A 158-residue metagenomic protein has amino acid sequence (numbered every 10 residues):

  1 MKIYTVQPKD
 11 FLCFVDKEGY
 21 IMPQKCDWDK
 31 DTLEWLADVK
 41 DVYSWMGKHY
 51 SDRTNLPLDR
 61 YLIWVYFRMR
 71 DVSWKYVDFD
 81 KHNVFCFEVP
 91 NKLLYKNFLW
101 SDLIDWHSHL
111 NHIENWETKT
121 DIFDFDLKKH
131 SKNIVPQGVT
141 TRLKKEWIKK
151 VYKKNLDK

Functional and structural regions predicted by a protein language model:
K2, K9-A37, D59-Y61, D71-V84 (+1 more regions): Conserved NAD+-utilizing ADP-ribose enzyme module
D38-S73: Short, well-structured hydrophobic secondary-structure segments
